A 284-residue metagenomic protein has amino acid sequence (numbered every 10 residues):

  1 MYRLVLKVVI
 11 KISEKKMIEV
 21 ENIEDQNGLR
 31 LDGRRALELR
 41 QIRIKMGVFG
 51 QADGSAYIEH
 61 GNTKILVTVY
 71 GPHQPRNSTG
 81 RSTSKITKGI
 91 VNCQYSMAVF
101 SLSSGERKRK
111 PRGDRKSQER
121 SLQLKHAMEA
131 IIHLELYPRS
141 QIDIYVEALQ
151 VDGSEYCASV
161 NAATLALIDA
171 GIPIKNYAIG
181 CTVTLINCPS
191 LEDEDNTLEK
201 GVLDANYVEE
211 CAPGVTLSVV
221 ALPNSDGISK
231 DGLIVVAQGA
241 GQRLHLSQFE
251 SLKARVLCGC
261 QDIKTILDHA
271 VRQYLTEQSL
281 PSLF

Functional and structural regions predicted by a protein language model:
Y2-F284: Polyanion-binding surfaces on beta-sheet-dominated domains and ring/shell assemblies
